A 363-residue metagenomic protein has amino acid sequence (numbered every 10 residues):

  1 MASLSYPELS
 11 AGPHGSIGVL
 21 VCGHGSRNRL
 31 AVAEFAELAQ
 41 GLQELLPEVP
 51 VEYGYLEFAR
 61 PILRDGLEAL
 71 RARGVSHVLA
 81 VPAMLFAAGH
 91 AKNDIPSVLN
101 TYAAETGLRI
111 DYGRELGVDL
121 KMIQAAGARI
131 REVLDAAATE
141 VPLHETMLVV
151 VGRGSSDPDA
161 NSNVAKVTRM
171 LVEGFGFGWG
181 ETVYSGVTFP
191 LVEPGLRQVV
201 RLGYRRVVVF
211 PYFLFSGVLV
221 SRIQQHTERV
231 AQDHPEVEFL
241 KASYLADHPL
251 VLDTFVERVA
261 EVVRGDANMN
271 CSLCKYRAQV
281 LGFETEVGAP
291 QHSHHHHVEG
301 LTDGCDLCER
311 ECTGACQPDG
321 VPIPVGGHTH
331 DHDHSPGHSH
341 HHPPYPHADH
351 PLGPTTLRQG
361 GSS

Functional and structural regions predicted by a protein language model:
M1-S363: Active-site-proximal alpha-helix that buttresses catalytic centers in soluble enzyme cores
